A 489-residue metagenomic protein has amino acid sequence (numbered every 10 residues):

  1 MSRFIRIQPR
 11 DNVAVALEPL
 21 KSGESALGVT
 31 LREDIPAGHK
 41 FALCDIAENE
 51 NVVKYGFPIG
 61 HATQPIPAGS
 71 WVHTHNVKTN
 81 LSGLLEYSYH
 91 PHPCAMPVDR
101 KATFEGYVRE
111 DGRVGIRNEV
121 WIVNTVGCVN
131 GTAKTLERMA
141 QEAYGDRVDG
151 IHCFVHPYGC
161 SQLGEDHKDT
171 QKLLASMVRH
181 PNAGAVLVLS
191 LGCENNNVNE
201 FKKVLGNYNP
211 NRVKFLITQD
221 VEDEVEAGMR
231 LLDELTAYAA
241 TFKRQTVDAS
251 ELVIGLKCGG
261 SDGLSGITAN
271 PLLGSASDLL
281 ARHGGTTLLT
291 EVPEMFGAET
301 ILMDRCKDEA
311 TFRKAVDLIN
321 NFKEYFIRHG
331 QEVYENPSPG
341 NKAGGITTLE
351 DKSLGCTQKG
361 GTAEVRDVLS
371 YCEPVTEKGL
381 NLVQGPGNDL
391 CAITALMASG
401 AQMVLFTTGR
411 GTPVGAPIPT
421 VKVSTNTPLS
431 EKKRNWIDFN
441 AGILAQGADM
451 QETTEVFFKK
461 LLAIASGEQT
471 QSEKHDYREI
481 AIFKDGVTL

Functional and structural regions predicted by a protein language model:
M1-M403, R410-P413, I418-L489: Metallocofactor- and cofactor-centric catalytic cores in central/energy metabolism, strongly enriched
